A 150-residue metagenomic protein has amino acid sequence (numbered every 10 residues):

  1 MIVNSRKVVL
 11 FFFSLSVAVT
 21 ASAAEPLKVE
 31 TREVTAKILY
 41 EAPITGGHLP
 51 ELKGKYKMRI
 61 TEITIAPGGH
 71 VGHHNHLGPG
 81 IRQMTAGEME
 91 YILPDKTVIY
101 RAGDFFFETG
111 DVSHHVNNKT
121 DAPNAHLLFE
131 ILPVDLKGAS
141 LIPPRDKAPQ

Functional and structural regions predicted by a protein language model:
M1-K7: Positively charged n-region of N-terminal signal peptides that target proteins for export
I2, V17-K57, L141-Q150: A short, N-terminal "cap"/entry segment at the start of jelly-roll beta-barrel domains of the cupin/DSBH fold
V9-A18: Bacterial N-terminal signal peptides
L52-K57, G68-Q83: A short beta-loop-beta micro-motif enriched in histidine and acidic residues
I65, P94-V112: Short acidic-glycine-tyrosine-enriched beta hairpin
H73, Y91-I92, E108, H114-T120: Short beta-strand His + acidic residue motifs that chelate non-heme Fe in jelly-roll/DSBH and cupin folds
L77-D95: Glycine- and acidic-residue-biased ligand/ion/polar-headgroup-sensing regions
D111-L136: Ligand-binding loop in jelly-roll beta-barrel domains
